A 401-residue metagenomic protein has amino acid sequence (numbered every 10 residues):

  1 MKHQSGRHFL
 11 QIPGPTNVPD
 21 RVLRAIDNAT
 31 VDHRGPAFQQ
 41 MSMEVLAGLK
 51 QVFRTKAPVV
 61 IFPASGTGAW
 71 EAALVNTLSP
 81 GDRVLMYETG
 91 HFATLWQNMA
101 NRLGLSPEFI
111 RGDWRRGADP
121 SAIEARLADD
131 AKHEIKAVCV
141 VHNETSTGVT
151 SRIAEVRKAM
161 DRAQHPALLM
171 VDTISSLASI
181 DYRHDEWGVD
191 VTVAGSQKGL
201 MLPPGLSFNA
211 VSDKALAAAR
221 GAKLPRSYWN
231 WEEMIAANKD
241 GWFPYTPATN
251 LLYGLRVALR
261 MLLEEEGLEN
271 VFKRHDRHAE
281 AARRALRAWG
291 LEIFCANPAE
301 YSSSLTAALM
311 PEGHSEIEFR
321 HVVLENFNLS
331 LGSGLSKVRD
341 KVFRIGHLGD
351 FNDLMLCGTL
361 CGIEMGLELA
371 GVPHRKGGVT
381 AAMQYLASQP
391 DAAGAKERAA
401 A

Functional and structural regions predicted by a protein language model:
R7-P63, T67: A glycine-/small-polar-enriched, mobile loop at the entrance of the PLP active site in fold-type I
N17-V18, Q197-R284, A288: Active-site C-terminal subdomain of aminotransferase-like
K56-L85, T89, A93-N98: Conserved beta-loop-alpha segment that forms the PLP phosphate-binding cup at the N-terminus of a helix
A118-L177, V191: Active-site phosphate-binding strand-loop segment of PLP-dependent enzymes
D185-Q197: Conserved active-site segment immediately N-terminal to the catalytic lysine that forms the internal aldimine
E292-N326: Conserved PLP-binding catalytic core of the aspartate aminotransferase-like
K337, K341-A401: PLP-dependent enzyme catalytic core of the Aspartate aminotransferase-like
